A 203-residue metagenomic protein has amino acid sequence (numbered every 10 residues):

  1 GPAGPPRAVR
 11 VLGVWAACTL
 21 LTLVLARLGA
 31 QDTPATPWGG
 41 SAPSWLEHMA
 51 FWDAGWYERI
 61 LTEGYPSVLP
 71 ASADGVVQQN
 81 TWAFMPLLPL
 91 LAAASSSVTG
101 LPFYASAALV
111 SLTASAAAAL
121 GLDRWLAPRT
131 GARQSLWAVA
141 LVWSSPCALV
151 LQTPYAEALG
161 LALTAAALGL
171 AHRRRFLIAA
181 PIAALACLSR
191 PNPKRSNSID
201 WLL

Functional and structural regions predicted by a protein language model:
G1-G39, A127: Start-transfer (signal-anchor) and selected internal transmembrane alpha helices of multi-pass inner/ER membrane
R10, V14, N80-T81, A107-S115 (+3 more regions): Alpha-helical transmembrane segments of multi-pass integral membrane proteins
F51-P70, D74-G100: Short hydrophobic/aromatic helix or loop-helix immediately within or flanking a transmembrane segment in polytopic
A93-S97, S106-R129: Transmembrane-helix motifs of polytopic, lipid-linked glycan transferases
L101-S106, L122-S144, A162, I178: Transmembrane-helix signature of polytopic, membrane-embedded enzymes that assemble or transfer cell-envelope glycans
A116, L126-T130, Q134-C147, L151-T153 (+2 more regions): Transmembrane and membrane-interface helices of multi-pass, inner-membrane envelope-modifying transferases
T153-L159: Short acidic/glycine- and proline-prone juxtamembrane loop motifs at membrane-interface regions of multi-pass membrane
T164-G169, F176-L203: Membrane-interface alpha helices of multi-pass inner-membrane proteins
